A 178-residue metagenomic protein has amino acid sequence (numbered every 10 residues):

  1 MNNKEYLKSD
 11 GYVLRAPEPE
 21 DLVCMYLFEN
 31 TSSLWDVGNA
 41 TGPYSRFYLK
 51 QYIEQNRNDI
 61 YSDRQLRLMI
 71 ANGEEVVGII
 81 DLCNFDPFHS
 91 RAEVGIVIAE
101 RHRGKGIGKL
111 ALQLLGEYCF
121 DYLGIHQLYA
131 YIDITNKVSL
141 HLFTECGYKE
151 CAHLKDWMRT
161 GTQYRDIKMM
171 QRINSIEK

Functional and structural regions predicted by a protein language model:
M1-L22, T31, A71-K178: Acyl-donor (CoA/ACP) binding surface of acyl/acetyltransferases
M25: Hydrophobic ligand-binding cavity/cleft-lining segments
F28: Conserved catalytic core of Hanks-type protein kinase domains
S33-Q55: Conserved GNAT-fold acetyl-CoA-binding loop/helix
T41-G42, Q65, R159: Sparse recognition of residues in long alpha-helices and their boundaries
Q55-N56, Y118: A generic secondary-structure signal
N56-M69: A short helix-loop-beta-strand connector motif used in the catalytic cores of GNAT acetyltransferases and, in some
